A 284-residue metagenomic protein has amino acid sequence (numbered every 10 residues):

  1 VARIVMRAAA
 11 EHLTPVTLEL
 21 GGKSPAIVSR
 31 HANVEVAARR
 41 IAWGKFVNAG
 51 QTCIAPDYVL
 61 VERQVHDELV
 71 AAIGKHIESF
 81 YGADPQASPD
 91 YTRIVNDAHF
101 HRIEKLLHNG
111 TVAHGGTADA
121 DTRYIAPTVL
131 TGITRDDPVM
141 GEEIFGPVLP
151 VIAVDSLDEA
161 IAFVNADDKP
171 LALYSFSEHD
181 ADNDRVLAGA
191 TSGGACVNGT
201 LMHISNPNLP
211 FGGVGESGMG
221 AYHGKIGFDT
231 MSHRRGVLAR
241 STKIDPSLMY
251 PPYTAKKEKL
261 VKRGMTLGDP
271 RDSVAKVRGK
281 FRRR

Functional and structural regions predicted by a protein language model:
V1-R135, V197, G268-R283: ALDH superfamily catalytic-core signature
I27, Y124-R284: Conserved C-terminal structural/oligomerization subdomain of aldehyde/semialdehyde dehydrogenase
